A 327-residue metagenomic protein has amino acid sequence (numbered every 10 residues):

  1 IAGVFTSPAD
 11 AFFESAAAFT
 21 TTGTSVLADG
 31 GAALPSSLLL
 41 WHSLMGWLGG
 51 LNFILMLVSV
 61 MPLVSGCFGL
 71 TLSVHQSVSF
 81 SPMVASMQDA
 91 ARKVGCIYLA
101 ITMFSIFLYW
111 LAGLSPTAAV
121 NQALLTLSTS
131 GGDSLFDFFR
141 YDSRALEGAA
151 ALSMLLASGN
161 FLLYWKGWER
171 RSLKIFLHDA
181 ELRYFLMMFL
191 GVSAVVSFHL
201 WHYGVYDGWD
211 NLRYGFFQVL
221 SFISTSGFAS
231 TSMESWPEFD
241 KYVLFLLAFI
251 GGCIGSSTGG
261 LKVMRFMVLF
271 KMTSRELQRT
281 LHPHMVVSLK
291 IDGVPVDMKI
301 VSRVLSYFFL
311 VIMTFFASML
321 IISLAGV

Functional and structural regions predicted by a protein language model:
I1-V327: Membrane-proximal intracellular helices of multi-pass ion channels
